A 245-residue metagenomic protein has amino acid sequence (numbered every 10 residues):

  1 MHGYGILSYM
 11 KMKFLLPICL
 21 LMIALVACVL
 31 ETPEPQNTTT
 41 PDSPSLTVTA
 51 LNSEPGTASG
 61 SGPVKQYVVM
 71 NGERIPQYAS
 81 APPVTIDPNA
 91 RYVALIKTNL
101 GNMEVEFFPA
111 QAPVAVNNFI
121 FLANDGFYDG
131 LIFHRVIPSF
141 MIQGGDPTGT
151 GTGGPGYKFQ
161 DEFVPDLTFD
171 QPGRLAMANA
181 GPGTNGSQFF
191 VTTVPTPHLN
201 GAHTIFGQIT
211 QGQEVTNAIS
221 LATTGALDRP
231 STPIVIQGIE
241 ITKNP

Functional and structural regions predicted by a protein language model:
H2, S8-F14: Positively charged n-region of N-terminal signal peptides that target proteins for export
P17-I18: N-terminal DNA-binding domains of eukaryotic transcription factors
C28-P245: Cyclophilin-like peptidyl-prolyl cis-trans isomerases
